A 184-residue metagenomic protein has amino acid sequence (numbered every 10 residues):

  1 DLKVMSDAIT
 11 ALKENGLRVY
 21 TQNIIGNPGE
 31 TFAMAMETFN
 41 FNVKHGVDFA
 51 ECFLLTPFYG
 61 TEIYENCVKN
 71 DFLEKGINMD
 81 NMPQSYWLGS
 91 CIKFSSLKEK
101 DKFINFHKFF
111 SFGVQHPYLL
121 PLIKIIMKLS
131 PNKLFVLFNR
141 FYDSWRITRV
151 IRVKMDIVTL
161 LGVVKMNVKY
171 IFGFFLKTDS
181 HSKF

Functional and structural regions predicted by a protein language model:
D1-L129: A structural motif corresponding to the C-terminal lobe/cap of the Radical SAM core domain
N105-F184: Membrane-proximal basic amphipathic "stem/tether" segments
